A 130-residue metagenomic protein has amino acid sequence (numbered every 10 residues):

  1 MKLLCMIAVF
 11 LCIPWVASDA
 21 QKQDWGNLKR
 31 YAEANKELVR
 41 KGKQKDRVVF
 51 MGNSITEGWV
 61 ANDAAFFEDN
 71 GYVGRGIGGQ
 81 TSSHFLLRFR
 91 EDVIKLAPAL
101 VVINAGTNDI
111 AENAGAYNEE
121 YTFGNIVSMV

Functional and structural regions predicted by a protein language model:
M1-Q21: Bacterial Sec-dependent N-terminal signal peptides
A8, G52, A105: Residues that line or immediately flank small-molecule/substrate-binding pockets and catalytic motifs
V9, V60, S83, A111-N113: Active-site-proximal flexible loops/turns
D19-L100: Serine-esterase "nucleophile elbow" of acetyl-processing enzymes
A65-N70, L87-V130: Alpha-helical cap/lid subdomain in secreted, periplasmic, or secretory-pathway luminal O-acyl-processing enzymes
